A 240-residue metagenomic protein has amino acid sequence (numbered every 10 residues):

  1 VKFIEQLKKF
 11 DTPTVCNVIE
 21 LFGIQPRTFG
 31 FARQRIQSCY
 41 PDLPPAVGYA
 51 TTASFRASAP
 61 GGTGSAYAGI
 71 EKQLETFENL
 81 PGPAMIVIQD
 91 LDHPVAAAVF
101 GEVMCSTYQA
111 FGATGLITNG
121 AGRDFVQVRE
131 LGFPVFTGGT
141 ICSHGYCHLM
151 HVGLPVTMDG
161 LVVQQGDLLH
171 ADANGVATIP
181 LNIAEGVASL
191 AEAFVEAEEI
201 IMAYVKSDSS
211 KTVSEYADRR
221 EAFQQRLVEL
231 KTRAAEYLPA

Functional and structural regions predicted by a protein language model:
V1-Q165, T178-K211, Y216-A240: Feature captures the catalytic cores and cofactor-binding loops of soluble hydro-lyases/lyases that act on carboxylate
L169: C-terminal binding/interaction regions
D172: Acidic/polar active-site rim loop that often engages polyanionic ligands
